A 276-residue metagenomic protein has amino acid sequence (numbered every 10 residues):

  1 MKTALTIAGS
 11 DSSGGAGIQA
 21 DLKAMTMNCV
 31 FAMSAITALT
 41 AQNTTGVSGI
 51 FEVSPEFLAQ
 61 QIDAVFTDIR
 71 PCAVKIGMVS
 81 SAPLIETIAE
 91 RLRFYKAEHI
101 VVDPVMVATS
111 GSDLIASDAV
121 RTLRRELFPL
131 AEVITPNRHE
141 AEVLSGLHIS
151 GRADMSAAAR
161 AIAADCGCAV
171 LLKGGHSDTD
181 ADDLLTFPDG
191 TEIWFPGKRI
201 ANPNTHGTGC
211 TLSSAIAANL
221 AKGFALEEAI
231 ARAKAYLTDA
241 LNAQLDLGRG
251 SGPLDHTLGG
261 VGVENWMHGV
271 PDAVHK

Functional and structural regions predicted by a protein language model:
K2-T6, I18, M25-S110: Conserved N-terminal subdomain of the carbohydrate kinase-like
I7-S13, E192-H206: Short pre-catalytic strand/loop immediately N-terminal to key active-site residues, enriched for Gly-Thr
C29-M33, I193, N219-A233: Phosphate-handling active-site elements
G49-E52, E227-K276: Charged C-terminal helix
P83-K96, C168, D182, P188-T191 (+1 more regions): Nucleotide and nucleotide-moiety/phosphate-recognizing core
S117-E192: Conserved phosphate/ATP/ADP-binding segment of small-molecule kinases
E142-V143, N202-L226: Short, small-residue alpha-helix embedded
